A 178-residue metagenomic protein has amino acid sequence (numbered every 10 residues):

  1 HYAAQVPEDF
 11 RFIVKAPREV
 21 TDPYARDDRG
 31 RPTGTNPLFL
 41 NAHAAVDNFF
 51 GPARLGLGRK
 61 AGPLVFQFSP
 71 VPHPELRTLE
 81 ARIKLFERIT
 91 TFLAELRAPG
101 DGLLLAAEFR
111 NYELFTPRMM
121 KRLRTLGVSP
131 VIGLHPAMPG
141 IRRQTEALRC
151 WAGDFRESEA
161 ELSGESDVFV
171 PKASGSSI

Functional and structural regions predicted by a protein language model:
H1-I178: Residues lining hydrophobic/aromatic ligand-binding pockets adjacent to catalytic sites
